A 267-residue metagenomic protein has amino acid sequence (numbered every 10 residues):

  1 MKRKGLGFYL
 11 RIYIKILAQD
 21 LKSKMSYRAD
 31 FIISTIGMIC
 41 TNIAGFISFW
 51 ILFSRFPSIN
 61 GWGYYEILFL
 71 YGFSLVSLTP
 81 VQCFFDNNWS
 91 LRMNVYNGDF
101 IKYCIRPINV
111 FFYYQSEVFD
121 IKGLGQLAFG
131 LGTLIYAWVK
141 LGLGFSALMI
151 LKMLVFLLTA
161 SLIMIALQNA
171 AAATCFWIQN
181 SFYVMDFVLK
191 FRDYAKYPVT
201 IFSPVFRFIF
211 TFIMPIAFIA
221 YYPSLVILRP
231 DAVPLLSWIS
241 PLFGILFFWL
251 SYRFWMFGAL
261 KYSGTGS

Functional and structural regions predicted by a protein language model:
M1-S267: Hydrophobic transmembrane alpha-helices and immediately adjacent juxtamembrane helices of multi-pass inner-membrane
